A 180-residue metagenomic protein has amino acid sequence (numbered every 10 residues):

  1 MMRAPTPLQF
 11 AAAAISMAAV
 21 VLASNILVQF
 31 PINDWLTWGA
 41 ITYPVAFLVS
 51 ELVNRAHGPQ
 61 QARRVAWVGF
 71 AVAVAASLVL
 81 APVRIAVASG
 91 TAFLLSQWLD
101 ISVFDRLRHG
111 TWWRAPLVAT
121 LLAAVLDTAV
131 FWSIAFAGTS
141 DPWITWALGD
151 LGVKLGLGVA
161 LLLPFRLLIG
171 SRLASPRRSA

Functional and structural regions predicted by a protein language model:
M1-Q60: Hydrophobic transmembrane alpha-helices
Q9-A14, Q60-A71, T111-V118: Cytoplasmic-side transmembrane-helix entry/capping segments in multi-pass membrane proteins
F10-M17, L36-I41, R64, G90-D105: Hydrophobic alpha-helical transmembrane segments
M17, V21, V68-S77, A115-V130: Small-residue-rich segments of transmembrane alpha-helices in multi-pass membrane proteins, especially helix faces
V21-Q29, A76-L80, F131, A135 (+1 more regions): Structural signal for membrane-spanning alpha-helices in multi-pass inner-membrane proteins, emphasizing helix cores
I26-Q29, N33-W38, A73-A92: Interfacial aromatic-anchored transmembrane helix boundaries in multi-pass membrane proteins
S50-A81: A glycine-rich, hydrophobic loop/mini-helix early in the fold
A86-A180: Membrane-embedded alpha-helical hairpins and interfacial helices in multi-pass inner-membrane proteins
